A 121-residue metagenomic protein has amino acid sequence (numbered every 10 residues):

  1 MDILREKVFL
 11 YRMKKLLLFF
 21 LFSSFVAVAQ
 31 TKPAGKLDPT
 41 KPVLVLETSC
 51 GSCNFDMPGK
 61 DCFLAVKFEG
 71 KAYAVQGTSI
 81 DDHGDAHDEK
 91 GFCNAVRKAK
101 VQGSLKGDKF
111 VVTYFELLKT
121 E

Functional and structural regions predicted by a protein language model:
D2-K7, Y11-L16: Positively charged n-region of N-terminal signal peptides that target proteins for export
L16-F25: Sec-dependent N-terminal signal peptides
D38-F63, K67: Structural detector for short beta-strands of small beta-barrel domains
K41, D61, K98, G107-F110: Extracytoplasmic
M57-E89: N-terminal, post-signal-peptide region of Sec/Tat-exported proteins
G84-K100: Short nucleic-acid-contacting surface segments enriched for D/E, G, S/T with interspersed K/R
K106-E121: OB-fold/S1-family single-stranded nucleic acid-binding modules
